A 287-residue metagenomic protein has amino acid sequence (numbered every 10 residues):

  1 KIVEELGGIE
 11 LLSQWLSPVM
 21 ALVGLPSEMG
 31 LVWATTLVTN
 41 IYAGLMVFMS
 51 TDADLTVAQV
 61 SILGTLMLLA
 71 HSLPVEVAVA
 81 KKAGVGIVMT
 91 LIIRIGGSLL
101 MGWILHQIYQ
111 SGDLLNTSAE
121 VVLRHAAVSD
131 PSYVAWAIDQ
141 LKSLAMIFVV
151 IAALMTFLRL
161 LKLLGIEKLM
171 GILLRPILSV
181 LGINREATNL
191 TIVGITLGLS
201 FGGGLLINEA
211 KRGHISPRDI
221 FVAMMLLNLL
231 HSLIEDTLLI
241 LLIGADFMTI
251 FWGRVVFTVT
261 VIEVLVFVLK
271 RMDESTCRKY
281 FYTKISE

Functional and structural regions predicted by a protein language model:
K1-E4, S13, F48-D52, A80 (+7 more regions): Membrane-water interface at transmembrane helix exits
K1-V19, I95-L178, V256, T260 (+1 more regions): Selected transmembrane alpha-helices and immediately adjacent juxtamembrane segments of polytopic inner-membrane
V3-L11, L31-M46, G86-G97, A135-W136 (+2 more regions): Hydrophobic alpha-helical transmembrane segments
E5, I9, G44, S72-E76 (+6 more regions): Alpha-helical transmembrane segments of polytopic integral membrane proteins, especially the permease/helical cores
G8, T35, T39, T65-L66 (+9 more regions): Hydrophobic faces of alpha-helical transmembrane segments in multi-pass integral membrane proteins
P26-A83, L181-I240: Alpha-helical membrane segments and immediately flanking helix-loop junctions that form or couple to the substrate/ion
D52, W136-L144, G244-G253: Interfacial loop-to-helix junctions that mark the boundaries of transmembrane helices in multi-pass membrane
A70-A127, E235, I240-M272: Transmembrane helix-loop-helix hairpins in multi-pass inner-membrane proteins
